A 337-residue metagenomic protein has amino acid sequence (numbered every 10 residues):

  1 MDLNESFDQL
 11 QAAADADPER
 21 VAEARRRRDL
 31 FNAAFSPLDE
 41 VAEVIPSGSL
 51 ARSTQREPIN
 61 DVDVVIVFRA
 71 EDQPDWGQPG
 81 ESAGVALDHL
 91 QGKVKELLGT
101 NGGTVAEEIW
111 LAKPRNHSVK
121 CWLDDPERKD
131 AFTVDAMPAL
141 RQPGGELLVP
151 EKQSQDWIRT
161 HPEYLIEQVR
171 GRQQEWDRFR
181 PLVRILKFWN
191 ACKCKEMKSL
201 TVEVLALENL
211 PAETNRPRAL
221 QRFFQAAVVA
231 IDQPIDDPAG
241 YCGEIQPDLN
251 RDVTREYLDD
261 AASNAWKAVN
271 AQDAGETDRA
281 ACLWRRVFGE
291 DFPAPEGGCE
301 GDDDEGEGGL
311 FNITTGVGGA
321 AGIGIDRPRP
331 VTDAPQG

Functional and structural regions predicted by a protein language model:
M1-I59, A70-V85, D333-G337: N-terminal regions immediately upstream of nucleotidyltransferase
M1-Q11, N60-E71, V149-T160, S199 (+1 more regions): Short, compositionally biased low-complexity segments
M1-S6, P238-G337: Terminal (often C-terminal) interaction modules
A13, V41, W189-C192, A226 (+4 more regions): Surface-exposed polar/charged interaction patches
D17-V21, R25, G80-L87, W176-R180 (+3 more regions): Generic detection of long, well-ordered alpha-helical segments
P18-R27, F35, P58-D135: Histidine/cysteine- and/or acidic
G48, F68, M137-L140: Residues at the C-termini of beta-strands that transition into short coil/loop
K95, G99-D237, R329-G337: Catalytic cores of NTP-dependent nucleotidyl/adenyl transfer enzymes across multiple folds
